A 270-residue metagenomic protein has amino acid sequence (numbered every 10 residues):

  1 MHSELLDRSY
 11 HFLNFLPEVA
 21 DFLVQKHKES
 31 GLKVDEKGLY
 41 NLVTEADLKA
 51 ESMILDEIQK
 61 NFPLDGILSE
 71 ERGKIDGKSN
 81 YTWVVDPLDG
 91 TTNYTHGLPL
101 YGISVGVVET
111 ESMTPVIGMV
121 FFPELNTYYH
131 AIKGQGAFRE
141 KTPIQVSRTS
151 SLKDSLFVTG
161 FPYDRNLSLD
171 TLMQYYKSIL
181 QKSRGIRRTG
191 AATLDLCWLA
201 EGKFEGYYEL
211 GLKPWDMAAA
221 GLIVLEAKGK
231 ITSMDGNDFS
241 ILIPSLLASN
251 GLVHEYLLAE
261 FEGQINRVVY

Functional and structural regions predicted by a protein language model:
M1-L88, L252, V268-Y270: N-terminal subdomain of lithium-sensitive/metallo-dependent phosphomonoesterases centered on the IMPase/IPPase/PAP
L23-V24, D47, I58, T91 (+6 more regions): Residue-level signal for inorganic ion chemistry
E29-S30, A131-Q135, L225, L242: A short, compositionally biased
D35, I75-G77, T110-S112, H130 (+2 more regions): Solvent-exposed alpha-helices and their adjacent loops that cap or buttress functional pockets in soluble metabolic
L48, E71, P87-G90, Y94 (+5 more regions): Generic detector of well-ordered alpha-helical packing
G77-F138: DPxDG-like acidic metal-binding loop motif
Q145-Y270: An extended, acidic
